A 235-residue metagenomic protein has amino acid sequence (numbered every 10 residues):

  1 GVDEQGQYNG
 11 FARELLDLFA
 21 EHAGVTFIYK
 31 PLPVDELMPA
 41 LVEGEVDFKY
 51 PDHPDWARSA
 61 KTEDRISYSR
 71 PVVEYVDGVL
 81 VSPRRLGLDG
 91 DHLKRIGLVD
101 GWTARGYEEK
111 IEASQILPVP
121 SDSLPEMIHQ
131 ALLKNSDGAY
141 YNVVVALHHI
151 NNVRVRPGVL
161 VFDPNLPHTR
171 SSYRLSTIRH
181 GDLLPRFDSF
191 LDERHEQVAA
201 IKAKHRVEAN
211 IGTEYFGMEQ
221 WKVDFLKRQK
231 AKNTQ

Functional and structural regions predicted by a protein language model:
G1-A60, P118-S121, F187: Extracytoplasmic small-molecule ligand-binding "clamshell" domains of the periplasmic binding protein/Venus flytrap
V2-L18, V79-L124, H129, V144-L147: Bilobed "Venus flytrap"/periplasmic-binding protein-like clamshell domains and structurally analogous long
F11-L16, P33-L37, E45, S123-M127 (+3 more regions): Stable alpha-helical elements in mature extracytoplasmic
E14-H22, R84-A104, R170-G212: Extended ligand-binding regions for polar small-molecule ligands
H22, D35-K49, D91, L124-V145 (+1 more regions): Short helices/loops that flank or line small-molecule/ion binding pockets
Y29-L93, D100-A104, V161-P167, K230: Acidic, polar ligand-binding/catalytic clefts
V72-G78, N151-D192, E208-Q229: Periplasmic-binding protein-like
T103-D122, G158, L191-Q235: Ligand-binding clefts/hinges and TM-proximal coupling segments of bilobed small-molecule sensing domains
